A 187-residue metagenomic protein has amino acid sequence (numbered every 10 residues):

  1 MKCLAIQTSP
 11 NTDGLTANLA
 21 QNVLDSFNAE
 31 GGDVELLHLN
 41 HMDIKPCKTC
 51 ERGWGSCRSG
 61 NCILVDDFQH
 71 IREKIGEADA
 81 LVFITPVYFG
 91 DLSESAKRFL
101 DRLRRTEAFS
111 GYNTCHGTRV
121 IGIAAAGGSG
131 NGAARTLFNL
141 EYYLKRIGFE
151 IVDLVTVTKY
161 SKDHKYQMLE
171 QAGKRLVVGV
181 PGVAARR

Functional and structural regions predicted by a protein language model:
M1-T106, I151-T156, Y160-R187: N-terminal beta1-alpha1-beta2 submodule of the flavodoxin-like/Rossmannoid cofactor-binding fold
E94-S95, A108-L154: Short, glycine-/small-residue-rich phosphate/pyrophosphate-handling segment
